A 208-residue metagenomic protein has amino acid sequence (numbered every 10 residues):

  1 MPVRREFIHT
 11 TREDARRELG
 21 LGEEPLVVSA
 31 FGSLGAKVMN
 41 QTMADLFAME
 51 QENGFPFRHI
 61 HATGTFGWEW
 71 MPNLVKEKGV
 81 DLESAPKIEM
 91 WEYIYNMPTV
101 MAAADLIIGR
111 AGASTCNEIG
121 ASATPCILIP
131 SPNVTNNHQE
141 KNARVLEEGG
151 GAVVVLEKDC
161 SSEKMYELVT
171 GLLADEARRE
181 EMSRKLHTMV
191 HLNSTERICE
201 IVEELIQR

Functional and structural regions predicted by a protein language model:
M1, G32, G64, A111-G112 (+1 more regions): Short glycine-/small-residue-rich Rossmann-like dinucleotide-binding loops
M1-I8, G32-A36: Short beta-strand->alpha-helix junction loop in the catalytic core of nucleotide-activated group-transfer enzymes
R12-R17, L21-L106, E140-A143, V155-K164: Donor-nucleotide binding loops and adjacent catalytic segments primarily of GT-B fold Leloir glycosyltransferases
N53-F57, A103, A123-I127, G151 (+1 more regions): Short, surface-exposed connector motifs at secondary-structure boundaries
M97-Q139: A donor-sugar binding/catalytic signature common to diverse glycosyltransferases and related nucleotide-sugar
N133-T170, A177: Change "using UDP/GDP/dTDP sugars" to "using nucleotide sugars
R178-L192: A short, well-ordered alpha-helix in the C-terminal region of glycosyltransferases
L192-R208: C-terminal alpha-helical cap of glycosyltransferases
